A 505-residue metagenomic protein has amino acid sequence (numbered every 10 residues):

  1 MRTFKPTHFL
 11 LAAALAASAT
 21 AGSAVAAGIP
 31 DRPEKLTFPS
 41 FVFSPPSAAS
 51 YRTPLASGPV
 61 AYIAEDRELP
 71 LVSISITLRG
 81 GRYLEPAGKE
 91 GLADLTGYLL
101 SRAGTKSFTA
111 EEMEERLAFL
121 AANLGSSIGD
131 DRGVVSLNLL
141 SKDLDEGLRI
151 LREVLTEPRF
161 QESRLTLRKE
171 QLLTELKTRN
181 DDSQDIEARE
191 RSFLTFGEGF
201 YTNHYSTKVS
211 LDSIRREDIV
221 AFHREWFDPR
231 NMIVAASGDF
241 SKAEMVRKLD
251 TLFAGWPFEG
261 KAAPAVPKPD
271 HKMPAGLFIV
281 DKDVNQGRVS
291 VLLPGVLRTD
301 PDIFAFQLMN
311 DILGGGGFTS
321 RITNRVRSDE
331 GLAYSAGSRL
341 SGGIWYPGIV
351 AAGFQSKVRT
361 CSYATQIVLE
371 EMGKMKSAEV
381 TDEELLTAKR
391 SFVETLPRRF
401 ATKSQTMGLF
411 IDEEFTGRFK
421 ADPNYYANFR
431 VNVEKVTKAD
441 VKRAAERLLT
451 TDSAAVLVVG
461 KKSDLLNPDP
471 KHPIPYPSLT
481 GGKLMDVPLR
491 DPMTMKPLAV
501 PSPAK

Functional and structural regions predicted by a protein language model:
R2-L11: Bacterial N-terminal signal peptides that target proteins for export
L10-A21: Bacterial N-terminal signal peptides
A27-E34, A103, G147, R179-P229 (+4 more regions): Scaffold signal of the M16-like zinc-metallopeptidase fold and its non-catalytic homologs
G28-L36, F196-E198, I233-L297, G460-A504: An aromatic/glycine/proline-enriched structural segment found at the starts of mature extracellular/organellar domains
S75-N138, D181, N203-Y205, G316-Y334 (+1 more regions): M16/MPP (pitrilysin/insulinase) zinc-metallopeptidase core fold and M16-derived inactive scaffolds
R82, S290-P294, G314-S356, K403 (+1 more regions): A structural supersecondary motif
R102-F108, L137-K169, G316-G317, S341-F400 (+1 more regions): M16/insulysin-pitrilysin zinc metalloprotease superfamily fold
Q171-E190, K268-G287, N324-A333, A378-V431 (+2 more regions): Short acidic/His-enriched helical or mixed secondary-structure segments at domain edges of catalytic enzymes and some
